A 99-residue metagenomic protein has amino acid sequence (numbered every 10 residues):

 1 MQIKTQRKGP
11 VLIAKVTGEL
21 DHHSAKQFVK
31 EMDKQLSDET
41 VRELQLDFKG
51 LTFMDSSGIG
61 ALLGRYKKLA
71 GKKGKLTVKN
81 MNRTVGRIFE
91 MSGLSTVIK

Functional and structural regions predicted by a protein language model:
M1, I98-K99: Generic structural signal for short, solvent-exposed loop/turn connectors between secondary structure elements
M1-K15: Short beta-strand/loop segment at the start of cytosolic alpha/beta domains
L20-I98: Amphipathic alpha-helical interaction surfaces in cytosolic regulatory modules
